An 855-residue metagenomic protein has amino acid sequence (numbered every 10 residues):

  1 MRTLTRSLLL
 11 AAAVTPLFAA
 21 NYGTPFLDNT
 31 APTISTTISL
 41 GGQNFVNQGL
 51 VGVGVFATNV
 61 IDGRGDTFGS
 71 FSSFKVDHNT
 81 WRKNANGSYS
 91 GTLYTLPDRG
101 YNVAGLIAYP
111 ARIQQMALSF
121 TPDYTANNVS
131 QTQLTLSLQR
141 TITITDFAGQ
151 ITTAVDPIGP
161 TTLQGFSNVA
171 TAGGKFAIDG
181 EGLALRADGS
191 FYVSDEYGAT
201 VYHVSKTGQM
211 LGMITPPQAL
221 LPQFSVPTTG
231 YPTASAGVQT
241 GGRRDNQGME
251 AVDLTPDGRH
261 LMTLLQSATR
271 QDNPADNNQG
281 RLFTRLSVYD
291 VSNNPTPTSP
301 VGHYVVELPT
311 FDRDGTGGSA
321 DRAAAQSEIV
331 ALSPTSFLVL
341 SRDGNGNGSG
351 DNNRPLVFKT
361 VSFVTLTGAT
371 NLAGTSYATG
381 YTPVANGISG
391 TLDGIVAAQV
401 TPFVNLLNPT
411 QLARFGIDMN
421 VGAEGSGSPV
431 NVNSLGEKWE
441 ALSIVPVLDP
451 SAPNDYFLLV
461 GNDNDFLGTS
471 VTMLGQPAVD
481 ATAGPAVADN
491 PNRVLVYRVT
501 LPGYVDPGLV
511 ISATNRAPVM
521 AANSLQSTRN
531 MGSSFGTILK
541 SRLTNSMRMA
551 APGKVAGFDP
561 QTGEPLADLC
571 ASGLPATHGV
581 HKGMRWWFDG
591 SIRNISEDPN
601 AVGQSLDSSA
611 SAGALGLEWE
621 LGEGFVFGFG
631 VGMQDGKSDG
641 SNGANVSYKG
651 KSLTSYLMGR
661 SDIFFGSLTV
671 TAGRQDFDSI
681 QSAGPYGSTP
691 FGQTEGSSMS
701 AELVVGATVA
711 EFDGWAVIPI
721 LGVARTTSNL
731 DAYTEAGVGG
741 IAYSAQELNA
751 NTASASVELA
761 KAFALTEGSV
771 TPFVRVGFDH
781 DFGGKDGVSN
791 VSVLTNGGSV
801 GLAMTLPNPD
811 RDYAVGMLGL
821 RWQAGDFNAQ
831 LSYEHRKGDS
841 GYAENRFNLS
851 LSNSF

Functional and structural regions predicted by a protein language model:
M1-A20: Gram-negative bacterial Sec-dependent N-terminal signal peptides
A20-V510: Sequence/structural signature of beta-propeller domains
G69-F71, I178, A324, K438-W439 (+7 more regions): Transmembrane beta-barrel architecture of outer-membrane proteins
H78, L185, L254-P256, W619 (+8 more regions): Residue-level signature of outer-membrane beta-barrel architecture
R82-Y89, Y124, T296, D449-N454 (+7 more regions): Short loop/turn motifs that connect adjacent beta-strands in outer-membrane beta-barrel proteins
V226-A234, Q476-T482, N600-S609, S638-V646 (+3 more regions): Solvent-exposed, glycine/polar-rich loop segments of beta-barrel outer-membrane systems
T391-V430, F627, T654-S655, A742-F855: Outer membrane beta-barrel transmembrane domains
S524-A716, Q830-R846, S852-S854: Outer membrane beta-barrel translocator domains of Type V secretion systems
